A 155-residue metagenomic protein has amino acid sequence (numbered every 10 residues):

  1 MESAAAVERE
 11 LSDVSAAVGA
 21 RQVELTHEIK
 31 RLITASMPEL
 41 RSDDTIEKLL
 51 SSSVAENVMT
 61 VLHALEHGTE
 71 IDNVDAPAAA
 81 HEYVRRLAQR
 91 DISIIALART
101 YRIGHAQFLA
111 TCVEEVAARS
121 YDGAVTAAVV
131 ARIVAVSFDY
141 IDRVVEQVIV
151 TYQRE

Functional and structural regions predicted by a protein language model:
E2-E155: Hydrophobic, helix-rich cores of sensory/ligand-binding and other regulatory modules that couple small-molecule
